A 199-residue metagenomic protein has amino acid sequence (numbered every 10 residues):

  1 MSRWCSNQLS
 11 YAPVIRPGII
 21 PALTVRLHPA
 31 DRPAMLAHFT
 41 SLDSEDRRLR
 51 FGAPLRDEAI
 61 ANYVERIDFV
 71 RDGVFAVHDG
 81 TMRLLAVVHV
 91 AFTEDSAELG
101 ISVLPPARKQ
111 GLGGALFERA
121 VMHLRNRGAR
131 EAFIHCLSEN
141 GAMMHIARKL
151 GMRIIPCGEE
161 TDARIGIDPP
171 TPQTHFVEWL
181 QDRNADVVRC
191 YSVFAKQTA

Functional and structural regions predicted by a protein language model:
A22-A34: A short beta-loop-alpha structural element at the N-terminal edge of CoA-dependent acyl/N-acetyltransferase catalytic
S41, R48-E98: Acetyl-CoA-dependent GNAT
H78, G100-K109, L137: A short, internal acetyl-CoA/4′-phosphopantetheine-binding micro-motif in the GNAT/acyltransferase core
A91-I101, R108, P156-E159: A conserved beta-turn-beta hairpin within the catalytic core of GNAT-like acetyltransferases that forms part
A107, G111-R119: Conserved acetyl-CoA pyrophosphate-binding loop and the N-cap/start of the following alpha-helix in GNAT-like
G114, L137-G158: Conserved active-site alpha-helix within GNAT-family acetyltransferase domains
H123-L137: Conserved GNAT acetyl-CoA-binding A-motif
E159-K196: C-terminal "cap" of GNAT-fold acetyltransferases
